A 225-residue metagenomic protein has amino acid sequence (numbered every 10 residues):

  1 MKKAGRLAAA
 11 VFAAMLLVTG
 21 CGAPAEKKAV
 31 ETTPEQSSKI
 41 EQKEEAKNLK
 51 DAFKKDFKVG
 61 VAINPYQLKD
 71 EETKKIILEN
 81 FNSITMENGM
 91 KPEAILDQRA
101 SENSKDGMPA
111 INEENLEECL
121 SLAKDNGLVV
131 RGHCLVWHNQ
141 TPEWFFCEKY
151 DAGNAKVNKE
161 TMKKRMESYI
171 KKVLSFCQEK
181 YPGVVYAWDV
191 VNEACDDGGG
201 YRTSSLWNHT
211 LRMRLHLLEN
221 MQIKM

Functional and structural regions predicted by a protein language model:
M1-A8: Bacterial N-terminal signal peptides that target proteins for export
A9-A13: Short, compositionally stereotyped local motifs that mark structural "simplifiers"
V18-G20: C-terminal motif of bacterial Sec signal peptides marking the signal peptidase cleavage site
G22-P24: Bacterial signal peptide processing site
K27-Q42: Low-complexity, acidic Ser/Thr/Pro-rich repeat tracts that form intrinsically disordered stalk/linker regions of very
K39-G89: Boundary/entry segment of secreted carbohydrate-active catalytic domains
E79-Q98, E113-M225: Substrate-binding cleft and catalytic face of glycoside hydrolase catalytic domains, especially the flexible beta-alpha
N103-A110: Surface-exposed intrinsically disordered loops and tails
